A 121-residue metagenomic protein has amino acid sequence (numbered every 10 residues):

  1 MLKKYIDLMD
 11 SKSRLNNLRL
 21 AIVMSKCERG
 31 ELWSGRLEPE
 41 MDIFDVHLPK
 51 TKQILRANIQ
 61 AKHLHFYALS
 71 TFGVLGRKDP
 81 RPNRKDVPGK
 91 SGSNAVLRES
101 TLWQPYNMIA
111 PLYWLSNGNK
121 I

Functional and structural regions predicted by a protein language model:
M1-I121: Conserved GTP-binding G-domain of TRAFAC-class P-loop NTPases and closely related GTPase folds
